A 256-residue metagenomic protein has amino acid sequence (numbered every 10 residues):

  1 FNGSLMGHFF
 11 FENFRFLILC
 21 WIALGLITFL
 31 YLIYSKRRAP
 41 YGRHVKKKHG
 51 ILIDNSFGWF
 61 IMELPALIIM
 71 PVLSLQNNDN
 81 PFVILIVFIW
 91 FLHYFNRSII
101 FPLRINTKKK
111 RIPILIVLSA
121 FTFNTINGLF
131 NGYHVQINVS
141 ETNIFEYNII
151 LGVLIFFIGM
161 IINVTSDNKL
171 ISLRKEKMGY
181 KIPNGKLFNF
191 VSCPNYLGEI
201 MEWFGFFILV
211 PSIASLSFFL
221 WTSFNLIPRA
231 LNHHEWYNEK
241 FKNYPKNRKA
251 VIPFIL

Functional and structural regions predicted by a protein language model:
N2-L118, T122, L151, F219 (+1 more regions): Membrane-helix and juxtamembrane interface regions of eukaryotic multi-pass membrane proteins
G7-Y31, M70-N80, F123, N138-L256: Hydrophobic transmembrane alpha-helices
S98-R104, L129, R229-W236: Juxtamembrane membrane-interface segments at transmembrane alpha-helix termini
F101-G132, V139-S140, I144, E176-P183: Functional transmembrane or membrane-interface alpha-helices that line membrane-embedded catalytic, ligand-binding
